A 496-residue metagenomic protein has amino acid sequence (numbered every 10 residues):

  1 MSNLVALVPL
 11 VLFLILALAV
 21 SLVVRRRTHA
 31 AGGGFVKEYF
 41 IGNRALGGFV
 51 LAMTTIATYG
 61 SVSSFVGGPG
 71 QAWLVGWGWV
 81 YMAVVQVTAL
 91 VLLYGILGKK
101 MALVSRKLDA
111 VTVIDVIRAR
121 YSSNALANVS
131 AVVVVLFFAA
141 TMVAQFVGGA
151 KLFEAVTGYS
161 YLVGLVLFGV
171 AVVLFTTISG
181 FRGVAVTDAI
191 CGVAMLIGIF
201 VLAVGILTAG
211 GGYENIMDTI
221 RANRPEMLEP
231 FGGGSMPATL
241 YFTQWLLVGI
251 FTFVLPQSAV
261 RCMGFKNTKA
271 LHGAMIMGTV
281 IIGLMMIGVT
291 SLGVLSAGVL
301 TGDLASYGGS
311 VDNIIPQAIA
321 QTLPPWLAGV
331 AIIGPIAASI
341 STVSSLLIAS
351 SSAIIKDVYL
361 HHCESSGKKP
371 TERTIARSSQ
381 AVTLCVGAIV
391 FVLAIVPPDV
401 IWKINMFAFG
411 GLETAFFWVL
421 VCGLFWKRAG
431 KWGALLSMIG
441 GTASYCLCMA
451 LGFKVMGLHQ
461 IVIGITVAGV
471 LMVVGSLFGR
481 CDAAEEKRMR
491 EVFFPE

Functional and structural regions predicted by a protein language model:
M1-E496: Membrane-embedded helix-loop-helix hairpins and adjacent transmembrane boundary segments in multi-pass transporters
